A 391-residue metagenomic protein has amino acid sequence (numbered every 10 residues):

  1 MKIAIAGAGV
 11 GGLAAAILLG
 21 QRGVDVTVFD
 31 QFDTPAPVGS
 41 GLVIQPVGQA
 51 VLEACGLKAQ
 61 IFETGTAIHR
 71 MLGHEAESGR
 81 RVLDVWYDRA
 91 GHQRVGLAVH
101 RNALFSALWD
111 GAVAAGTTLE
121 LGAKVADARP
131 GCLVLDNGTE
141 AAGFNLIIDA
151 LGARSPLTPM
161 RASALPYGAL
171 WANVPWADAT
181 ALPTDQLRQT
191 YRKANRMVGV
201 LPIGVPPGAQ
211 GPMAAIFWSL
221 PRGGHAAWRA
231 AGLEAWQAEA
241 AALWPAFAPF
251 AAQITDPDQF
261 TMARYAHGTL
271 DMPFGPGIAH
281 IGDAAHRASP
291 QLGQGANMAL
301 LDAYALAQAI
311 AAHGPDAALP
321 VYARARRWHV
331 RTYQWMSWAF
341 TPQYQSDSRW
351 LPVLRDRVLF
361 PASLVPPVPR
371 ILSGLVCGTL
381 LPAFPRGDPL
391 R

Functional and structural regions predicted by a protein language model:
M1, Q21, G56, E63 (+2 more regions): C-terminal helical "tail/cap" subdomain of flavin- and related membrane-associated enzymes
M1-G9: Beta1/beta-strand and adjacent pyrophosphate-binding region of the FAD-binding site in flavoprotein oxidoreductases
G12-L13: N-terminal Rossmann-fold NAD(P) dinucleotide-binding loop
G20-S40: Glycine-rich FAD pyrophosphate-binding loop
S40, I44-G111: Active-site-adjacent segment of FAD-dependent monooxygenases/related oxidoreductases
W109-D110, A115, E120-F260, T269: Conserved FAD-binding catalytic core of PHBH/FMO-like flavoproteins
R264-H280: FAD-binding beta-loop-beta segment adjacent to the flavin cofactor pocket
H267-T269, A285-N297, W328, Q345: Glycine-rich phosphate/pyrophosphate-binding beta-alpha loops
